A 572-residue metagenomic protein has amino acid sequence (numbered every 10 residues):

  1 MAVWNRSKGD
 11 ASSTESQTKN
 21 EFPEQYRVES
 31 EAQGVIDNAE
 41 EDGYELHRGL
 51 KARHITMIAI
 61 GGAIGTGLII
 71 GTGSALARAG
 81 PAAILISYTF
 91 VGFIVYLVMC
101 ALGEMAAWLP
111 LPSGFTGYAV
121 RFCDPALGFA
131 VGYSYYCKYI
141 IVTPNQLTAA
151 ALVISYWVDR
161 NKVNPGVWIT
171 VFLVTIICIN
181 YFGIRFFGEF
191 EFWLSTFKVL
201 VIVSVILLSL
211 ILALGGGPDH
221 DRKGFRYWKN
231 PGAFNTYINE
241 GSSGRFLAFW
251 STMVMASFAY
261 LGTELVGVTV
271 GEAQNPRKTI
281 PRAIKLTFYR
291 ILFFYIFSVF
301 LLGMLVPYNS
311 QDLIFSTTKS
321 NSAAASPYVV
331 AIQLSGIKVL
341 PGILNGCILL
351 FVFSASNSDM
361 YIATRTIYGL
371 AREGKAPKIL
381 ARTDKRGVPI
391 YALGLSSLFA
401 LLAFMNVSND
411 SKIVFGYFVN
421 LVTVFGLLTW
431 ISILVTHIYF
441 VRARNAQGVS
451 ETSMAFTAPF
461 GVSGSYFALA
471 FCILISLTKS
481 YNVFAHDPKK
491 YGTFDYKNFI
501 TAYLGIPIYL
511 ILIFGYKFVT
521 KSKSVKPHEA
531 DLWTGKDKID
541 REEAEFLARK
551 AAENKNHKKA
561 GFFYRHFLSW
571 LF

Functional and structural regions predicted by a protein language model:
M1-G73, A77-A82, V95-Y96, K523-F572: Membrane-interface "cap" regions at the ends of multi-pass membrane proteins
E45-L46, N161-V163, T196-K338: Helix-loop-helix junctions that connect adjacent transmembrane segments in multi-pass membrane transporters
L46-H47, M57, L68-W168: Extracellular loop-to-transmembrane helix junctions
L111, S134-A149, M255, Y260-A273 (+3 more regions): Membrane-helix boundary/coupling elements in multi-pass transport proteins
G114-V120, D124, Y156, T236-N239 (+4 more regions): TM-loop-TM module centered on a large, flexible mid-protein loop between adjacent transmembrane helices in multi-pass
T116-R121, L147-I169, G267-R277, R282-F288 (+3 more regions): Helix-loop-helix connectors at the membrane interface of multi-pass transporters/channels
G166-K229, L261, I284-F288, L292 (+3 more regions): Membrane-interface loop-to-helix entry segments
R382-G387, W430-A502, D531: C-terminal membrane-solvent junction of multi-pass transporters and transport-like membrane proteins
